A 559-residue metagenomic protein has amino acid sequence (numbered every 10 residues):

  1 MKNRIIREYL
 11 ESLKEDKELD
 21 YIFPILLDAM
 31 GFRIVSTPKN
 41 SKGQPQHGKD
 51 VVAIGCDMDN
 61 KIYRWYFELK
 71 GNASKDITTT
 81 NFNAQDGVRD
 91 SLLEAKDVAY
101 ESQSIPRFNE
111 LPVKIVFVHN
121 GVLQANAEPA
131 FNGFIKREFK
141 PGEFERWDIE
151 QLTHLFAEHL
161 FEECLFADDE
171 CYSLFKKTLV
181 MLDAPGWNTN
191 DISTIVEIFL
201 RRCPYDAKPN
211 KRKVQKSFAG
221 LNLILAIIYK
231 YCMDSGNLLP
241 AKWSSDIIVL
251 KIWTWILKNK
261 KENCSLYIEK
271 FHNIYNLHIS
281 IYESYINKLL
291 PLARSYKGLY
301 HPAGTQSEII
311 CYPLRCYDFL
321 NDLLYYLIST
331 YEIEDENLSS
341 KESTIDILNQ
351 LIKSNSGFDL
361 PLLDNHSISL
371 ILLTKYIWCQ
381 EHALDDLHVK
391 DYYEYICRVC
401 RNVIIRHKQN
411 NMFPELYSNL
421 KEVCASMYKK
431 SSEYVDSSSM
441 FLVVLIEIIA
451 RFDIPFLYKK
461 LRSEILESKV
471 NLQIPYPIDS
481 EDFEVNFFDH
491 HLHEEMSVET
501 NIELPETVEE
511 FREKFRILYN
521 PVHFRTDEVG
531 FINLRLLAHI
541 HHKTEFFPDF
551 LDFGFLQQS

Functional and structural regions predicted by a protein language model:
M1-S559: Mixed-charge (Asp/Glu-Lys/Arg
